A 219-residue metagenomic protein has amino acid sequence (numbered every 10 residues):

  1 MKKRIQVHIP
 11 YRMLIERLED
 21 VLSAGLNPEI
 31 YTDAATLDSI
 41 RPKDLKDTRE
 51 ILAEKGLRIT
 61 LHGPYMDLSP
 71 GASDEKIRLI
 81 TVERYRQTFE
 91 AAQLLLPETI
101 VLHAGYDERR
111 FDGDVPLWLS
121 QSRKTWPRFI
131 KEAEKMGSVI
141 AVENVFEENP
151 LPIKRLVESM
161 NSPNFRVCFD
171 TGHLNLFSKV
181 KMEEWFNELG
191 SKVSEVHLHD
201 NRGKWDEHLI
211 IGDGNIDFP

Functional and structural regions predicted by a protein language model:
M1-Q87, Q93, L151: N-terminal pre-domain/capping segments
K3-I9, P28-I30, I59-G63, I100-L102 (+3 more regions): Hydrophobic faces of well-ordered beta-strands that scaffold small-molecule active sites in alpha/beta enzyme cores
H8-R12, Y31-A35, P64-M66, G105-D107 (+3 more regions): Active-site beta-loop-alpha junctions enriched in small/polar residues
P42-D47, I77-R86, V115-W126, K179-E188 (+1 more regions): Charged helix-capping and loop-helix junction motifs
T48-M66, Q121-K135, F218-P219: Alpha-helix-loop-beta-strand connector modules within alpha/beta enzyme cores
D67-A72, E108-G113, N175-F177, K204-L209: A short acidic, helix-capping loop that chelates divalent metal ions and anchors anionic groups
G71-R166: Active-site acidic/histidine proton-transfer and metal-coordination neighborhood in alpha/beta enzyme cores
P127-N215: Acidic/histidine-rich catalytic cores of soluble enzymes
